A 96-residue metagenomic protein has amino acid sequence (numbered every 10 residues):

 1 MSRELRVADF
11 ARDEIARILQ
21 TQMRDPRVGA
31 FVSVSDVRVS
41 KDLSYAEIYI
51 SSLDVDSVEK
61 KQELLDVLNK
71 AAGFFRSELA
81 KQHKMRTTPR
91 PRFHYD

Functional and structural regions predicted by a protein language model:
M1-Y45, S51-D96: Charge-rich, low-complexity N-terminal segments
